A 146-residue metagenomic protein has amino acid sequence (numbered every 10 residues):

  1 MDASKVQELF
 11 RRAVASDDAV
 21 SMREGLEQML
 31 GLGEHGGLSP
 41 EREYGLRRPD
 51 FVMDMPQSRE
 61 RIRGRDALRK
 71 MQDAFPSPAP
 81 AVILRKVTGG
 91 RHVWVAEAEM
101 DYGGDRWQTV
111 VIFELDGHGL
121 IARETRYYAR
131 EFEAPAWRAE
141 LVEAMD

Functional and structural regions predicted by a protein language model:
M1-P49: Short acidic-aromatic low-complexity motifs
M1-R12, Y127-D146: Low-complexity, intrinsically disordered terminal/linker segments enriched in charged and Gly/Pro repeats
L38-H92, E133: A solvent-exposed, acidic/Ser-Thr-rich amphipathic alpha-helical stretch
A79-V82, D105-I112: Short, surface-exposed coil-to-beta transition loops
V95-G103: Short beta-strand segments that buttress and anchor functional surface loops
D101, F113, Y127-Y128: A generic structural motif
H118-G119: Glycine-biased flexible loop/turn sites that connect beta-strands or occur in inter-domain linkers
